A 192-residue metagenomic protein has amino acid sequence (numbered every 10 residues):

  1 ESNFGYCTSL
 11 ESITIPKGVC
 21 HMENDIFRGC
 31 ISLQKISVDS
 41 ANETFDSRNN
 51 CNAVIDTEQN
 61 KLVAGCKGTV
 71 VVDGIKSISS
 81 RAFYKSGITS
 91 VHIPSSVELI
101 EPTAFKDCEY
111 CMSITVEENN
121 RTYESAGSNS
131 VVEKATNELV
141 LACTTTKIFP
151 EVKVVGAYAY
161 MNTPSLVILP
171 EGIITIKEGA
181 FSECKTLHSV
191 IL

Functional and structural regions predicted by a protein language model:
E1-N3, N24-I26, S79-A82, P102-A104 (+2 more regions): Consensus positions within tandem repeat domains that build extended binding/scaffold surfaces
C7-H21, I31-A53, N60-S77, K85-L99 (+4 more regions): Structural signature of tandem-repeat unit edges
V132: Short beta-strand/loop micro-motif enriched in small hydrophobics and charged residues
